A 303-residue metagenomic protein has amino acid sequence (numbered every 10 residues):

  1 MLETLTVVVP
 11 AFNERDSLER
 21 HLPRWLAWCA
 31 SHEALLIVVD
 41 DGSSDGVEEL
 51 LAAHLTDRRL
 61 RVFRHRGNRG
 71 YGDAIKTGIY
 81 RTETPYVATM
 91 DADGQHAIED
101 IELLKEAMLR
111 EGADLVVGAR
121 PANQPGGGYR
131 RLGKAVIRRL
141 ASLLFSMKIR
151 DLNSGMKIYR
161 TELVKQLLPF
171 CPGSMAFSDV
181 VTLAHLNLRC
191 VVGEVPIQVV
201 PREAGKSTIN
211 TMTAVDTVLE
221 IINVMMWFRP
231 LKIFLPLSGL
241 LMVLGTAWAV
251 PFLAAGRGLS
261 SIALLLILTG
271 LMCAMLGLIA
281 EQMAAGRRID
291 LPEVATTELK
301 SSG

Functional and structural regions predicted by a protein language model:
M1-L2, A176-G303: Hydrophobic helical membrane-anchoring modules
T4-T6, L35, V180: Cell-envelope/extracellular polymer assembly enzymes that use nucleotide-activated donors
E14-S17, S43, Y71: Donor nucleotide-sugar binding loop of glycosyltransferases
E14-W28: Short, well-formed alpha-helical segments that are part of the catalytic scaffolds of diverse glycosyltransferases
H32-S43, F63-H65: Short beta-strand/loop segment that forms part of the nucleotide-sugar
D40-E49, G94: A conserved acidic beta->alpha catalytic loop
F63-R81, Y86, I98-M175, V200-T217: Acceptor/aglycone-binding surface of glycosyltransferases and processive sugar-polymer synthases
